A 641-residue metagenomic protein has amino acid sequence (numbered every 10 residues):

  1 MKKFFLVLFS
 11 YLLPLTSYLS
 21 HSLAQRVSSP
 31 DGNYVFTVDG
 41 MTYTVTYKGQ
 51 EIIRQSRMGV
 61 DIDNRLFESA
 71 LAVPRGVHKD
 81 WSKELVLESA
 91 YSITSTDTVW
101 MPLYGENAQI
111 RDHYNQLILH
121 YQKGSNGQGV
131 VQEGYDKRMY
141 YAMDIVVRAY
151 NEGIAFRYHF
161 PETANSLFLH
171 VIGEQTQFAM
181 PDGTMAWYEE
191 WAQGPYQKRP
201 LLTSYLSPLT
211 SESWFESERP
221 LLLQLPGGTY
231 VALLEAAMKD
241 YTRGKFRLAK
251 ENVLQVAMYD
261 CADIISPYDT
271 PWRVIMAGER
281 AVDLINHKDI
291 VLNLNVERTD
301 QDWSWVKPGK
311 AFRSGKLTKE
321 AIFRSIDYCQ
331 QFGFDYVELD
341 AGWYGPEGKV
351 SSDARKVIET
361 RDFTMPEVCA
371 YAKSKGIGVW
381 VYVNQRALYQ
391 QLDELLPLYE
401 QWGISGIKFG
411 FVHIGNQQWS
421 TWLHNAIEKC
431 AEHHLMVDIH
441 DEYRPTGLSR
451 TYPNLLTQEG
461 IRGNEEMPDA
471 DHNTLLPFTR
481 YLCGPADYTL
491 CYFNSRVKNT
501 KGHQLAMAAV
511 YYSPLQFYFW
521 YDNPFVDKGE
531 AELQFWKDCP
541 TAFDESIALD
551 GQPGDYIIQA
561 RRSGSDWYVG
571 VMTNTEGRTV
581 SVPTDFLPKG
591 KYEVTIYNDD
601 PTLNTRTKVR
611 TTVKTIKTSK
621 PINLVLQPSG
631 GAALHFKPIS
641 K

Functional and structural regions predicted by a protein language model:
M1-R26: Bacterial Sec-dependent N-terminal signal peptides
R26-L294: N-terminal accessory beta-strand-rich subdomains and adjacent acidic, glycine-rich linkers that precede catalytic cores
L119, N523-Y568, M572, T602-T607: Glycan-recognition and catalytic regions of carbohydrate-active enzymes
Y268-Y336: An acidic-aromatic substrate-binding cleft motif
C329, V437, V510, V569: Conserved, mostly hydrophobic/aromatic
A341-T500: Aromatic- and carboxylate-enriched substrate-binding clefts and catalytic-loop regions of carbohydrate-active enzymes
Q552-K589, E593, A632-A633: Carbohydrate-binding surface patches
K614-K641: C-terminal beta-strand-rich structural cap/linker in extracellular carbohydrate-active enzymes
